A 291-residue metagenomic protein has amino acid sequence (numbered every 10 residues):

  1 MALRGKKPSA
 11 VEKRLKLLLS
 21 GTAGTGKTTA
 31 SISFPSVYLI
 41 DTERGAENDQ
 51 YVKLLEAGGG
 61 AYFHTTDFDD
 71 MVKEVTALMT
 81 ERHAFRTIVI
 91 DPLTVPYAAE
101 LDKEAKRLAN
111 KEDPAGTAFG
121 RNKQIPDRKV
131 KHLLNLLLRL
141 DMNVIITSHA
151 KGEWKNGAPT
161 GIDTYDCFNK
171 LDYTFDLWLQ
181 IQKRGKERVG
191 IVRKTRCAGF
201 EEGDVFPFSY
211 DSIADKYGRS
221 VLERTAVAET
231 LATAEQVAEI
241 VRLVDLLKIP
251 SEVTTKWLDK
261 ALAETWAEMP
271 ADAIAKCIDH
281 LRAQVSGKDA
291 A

Functional and structural regions predicted by a protein language model:
M1-K27, S33-F34, Y38, R44-E47 (+2 more regions): Interfaces that engage single-stranded nucleic acids at replication/repair/recombination sites
R14, H83-F85, D141: A general structural motif
S33-P35, G58, L140, T174: Short, structured coil segments at secondary-structure junctions
L39, D91, F175: Residue-level signature of catalytic and energy-coupling elements of molecular machines, predominantly ATP/GTP-dependent
T42-E56: Flexible phosphate/Mg2+-sensing switch loops adjacent to catalytic phosphate-binding sites
V52-D113: Conserved nucleotide-sensing/catalytic segment adjacent to the nucleotide-binding pocket in NTP-handling enzymes
T87-K170: P-loop NTPase motor core
N135-A214: Phosphate-binding/switch region of NTP-binding enzymes
